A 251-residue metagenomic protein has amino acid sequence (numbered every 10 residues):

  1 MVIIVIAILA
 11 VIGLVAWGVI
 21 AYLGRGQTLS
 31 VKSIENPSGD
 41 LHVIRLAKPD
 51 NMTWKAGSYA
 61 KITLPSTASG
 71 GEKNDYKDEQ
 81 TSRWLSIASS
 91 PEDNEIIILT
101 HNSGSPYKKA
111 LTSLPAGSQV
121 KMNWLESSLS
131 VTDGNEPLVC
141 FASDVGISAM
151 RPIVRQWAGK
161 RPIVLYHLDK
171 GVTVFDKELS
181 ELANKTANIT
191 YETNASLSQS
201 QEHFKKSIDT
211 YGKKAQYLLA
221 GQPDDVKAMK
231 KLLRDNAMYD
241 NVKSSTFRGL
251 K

Functional and structural regions predicted by a protein language model:
I3-A7, V11-G24, S103-K251: FNR/FR-type flavoprotein reductase catalytic core
W17-A116, D169: Ferredoxin-reductase
